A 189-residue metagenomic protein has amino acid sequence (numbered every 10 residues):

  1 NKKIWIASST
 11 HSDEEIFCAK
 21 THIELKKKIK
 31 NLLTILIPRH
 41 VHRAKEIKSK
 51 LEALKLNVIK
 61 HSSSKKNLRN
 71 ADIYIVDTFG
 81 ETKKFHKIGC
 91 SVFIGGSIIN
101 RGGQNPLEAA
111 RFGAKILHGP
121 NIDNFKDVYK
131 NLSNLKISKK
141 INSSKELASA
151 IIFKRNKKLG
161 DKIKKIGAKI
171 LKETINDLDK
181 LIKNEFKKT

Functional and structural regions predicted by a protein language model:
N1-T189: Nucleotide-activated sugar donor-binding and catalytic core shared by glycosyltransferases and related lipid-linked
